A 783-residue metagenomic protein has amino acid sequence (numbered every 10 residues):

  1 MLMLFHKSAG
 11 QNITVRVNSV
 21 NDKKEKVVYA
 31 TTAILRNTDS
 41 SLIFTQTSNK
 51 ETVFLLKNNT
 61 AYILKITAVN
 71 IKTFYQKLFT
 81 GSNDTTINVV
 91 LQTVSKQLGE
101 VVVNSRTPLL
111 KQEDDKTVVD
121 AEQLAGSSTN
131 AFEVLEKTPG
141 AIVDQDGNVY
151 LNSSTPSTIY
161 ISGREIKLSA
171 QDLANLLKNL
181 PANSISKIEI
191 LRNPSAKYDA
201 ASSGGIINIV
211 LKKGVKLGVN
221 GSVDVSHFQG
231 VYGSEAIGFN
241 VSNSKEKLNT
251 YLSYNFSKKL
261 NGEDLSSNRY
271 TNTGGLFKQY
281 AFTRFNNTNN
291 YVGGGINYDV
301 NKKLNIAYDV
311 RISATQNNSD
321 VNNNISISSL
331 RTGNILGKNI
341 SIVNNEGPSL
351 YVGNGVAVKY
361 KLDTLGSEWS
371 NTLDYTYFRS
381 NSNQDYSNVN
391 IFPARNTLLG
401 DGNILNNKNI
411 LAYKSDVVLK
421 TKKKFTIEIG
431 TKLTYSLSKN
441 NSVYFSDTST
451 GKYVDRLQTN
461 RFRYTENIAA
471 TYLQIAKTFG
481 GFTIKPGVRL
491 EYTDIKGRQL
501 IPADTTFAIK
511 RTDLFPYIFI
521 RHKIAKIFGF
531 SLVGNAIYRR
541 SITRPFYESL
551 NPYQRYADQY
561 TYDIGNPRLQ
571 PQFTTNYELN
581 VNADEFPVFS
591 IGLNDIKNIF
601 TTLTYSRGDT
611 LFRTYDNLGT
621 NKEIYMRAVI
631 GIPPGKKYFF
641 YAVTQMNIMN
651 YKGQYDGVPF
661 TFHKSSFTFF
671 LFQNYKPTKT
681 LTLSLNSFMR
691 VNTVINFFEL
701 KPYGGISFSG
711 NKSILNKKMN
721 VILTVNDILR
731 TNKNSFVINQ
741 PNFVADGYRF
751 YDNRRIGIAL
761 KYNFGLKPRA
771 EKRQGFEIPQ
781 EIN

Functional and structural regions predicted by a protein language model:
K23, T31-L35, K65-I71, T86-A125 (+4 more regions): Short, acidic, small-residue-rich periplasmic hinge/interaction motif at the N-terminus of Gram-negative outer-membrane
L55, A131, K137, R164-R192: Short acidic/polar hinge/loop motifs at secondary-structure boundaries that mediate gating or recognition
D84-V90, A131-V134, L173-L176, I190 (+2 more regions): N-terminal periplasmic accessory domains that precede and gate Gram-negative outer-membrane beta-barrel machines
V210-V223, N261-R269, K278-Q279, N287-G295 (+10 more regions): Surface-exposed extracellular loop regions of Gram-negative outer-membrane beta-barrel proteins
Y280, I410-K414, D455-N460, Q570 (+3 more regions): Outer membrane beta-barrel strand-and-loop segments of large Gram-negative receptors, especially TonB-dependent
Y291-T315, V343-R498, A525-S531, F586-I591 (+2 more regions): Face-selective signature of the C-terminal outer-membrane beta-barrel domain
N406, N460-E466, I542-D595, R613-I624 (+2 more regions): Outer-membrane beta-barrel signature, preferentially recognizing the C-terminal barrel domain of Gram-negative
D494-K496, I527-N576, I591-D609, I728-P741: Surface-exposed extracellular loop regions of Gram-negative outer-membrane beta-barrel proteins, predominantly
